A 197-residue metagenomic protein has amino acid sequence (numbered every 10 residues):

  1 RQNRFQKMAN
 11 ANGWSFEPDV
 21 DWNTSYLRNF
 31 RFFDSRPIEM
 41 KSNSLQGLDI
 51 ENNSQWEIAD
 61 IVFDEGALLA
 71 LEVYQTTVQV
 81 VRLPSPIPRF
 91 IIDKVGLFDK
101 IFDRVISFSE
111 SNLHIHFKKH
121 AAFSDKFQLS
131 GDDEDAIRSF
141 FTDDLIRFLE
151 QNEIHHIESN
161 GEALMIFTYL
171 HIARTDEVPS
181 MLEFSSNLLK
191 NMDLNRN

Functional and structural regions predicted by a protein language model:
N3-L27, R31-N197: Charged, low-complexity intrinsically disordered regions
